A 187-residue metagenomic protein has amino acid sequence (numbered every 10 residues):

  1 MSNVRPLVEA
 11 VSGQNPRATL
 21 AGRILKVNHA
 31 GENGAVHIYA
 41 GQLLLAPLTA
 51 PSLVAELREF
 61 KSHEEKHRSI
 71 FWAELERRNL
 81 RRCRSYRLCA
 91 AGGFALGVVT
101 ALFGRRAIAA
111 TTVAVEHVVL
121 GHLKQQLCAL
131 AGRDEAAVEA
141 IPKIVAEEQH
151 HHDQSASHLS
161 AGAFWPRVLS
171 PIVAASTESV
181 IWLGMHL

Functional and structural regions predicted by a protein language model:
M1-L187: Non-heme di-metal
